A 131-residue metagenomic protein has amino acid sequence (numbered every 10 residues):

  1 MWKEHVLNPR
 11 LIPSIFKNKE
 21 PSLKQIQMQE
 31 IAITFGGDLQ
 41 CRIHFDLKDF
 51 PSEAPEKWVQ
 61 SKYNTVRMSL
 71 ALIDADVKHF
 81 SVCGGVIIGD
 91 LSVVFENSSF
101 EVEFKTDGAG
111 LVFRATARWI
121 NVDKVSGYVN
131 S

Functional and structural regions predicted by a protein language model:
M1-S131: Surface-exposed, interaction-prone regions used to assemble/regulate multi-protein complexes
